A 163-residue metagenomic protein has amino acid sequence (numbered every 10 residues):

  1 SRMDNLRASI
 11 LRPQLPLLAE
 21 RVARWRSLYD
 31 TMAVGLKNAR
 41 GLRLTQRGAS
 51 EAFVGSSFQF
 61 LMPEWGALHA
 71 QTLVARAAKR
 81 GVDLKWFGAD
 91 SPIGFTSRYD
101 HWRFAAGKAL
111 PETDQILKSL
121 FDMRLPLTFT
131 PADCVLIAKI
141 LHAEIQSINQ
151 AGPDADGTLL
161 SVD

Functional and structural regions predicted by a protein language model:
S1-R2: Flexible "cap/lid" subdomain of the alpha/beta-hydrolase fold that forms the substrate-access gate
N5-R12, R26-A33, T45-L61: Conserved glycine-rich beta-strand-loop-beta hairpin in the small C-terminal domain of fold type I
L6, W25, F58, A77-A78 (+4 more regions): Generic structural signal for small/hydrophobic residues in well-ordered secondary structure, especially within
A19-T45, L61-P63, T72-R80: Conserved PLP-dependent catalytic core of the aminotransferase class-I/II
T31, L73-L120, G152-S161: Conserved PLP cofactor-binding pocket of PLP-dependent enzymes
G48, G55-G66, P92-K108, L117-A132: Conserved PLP-binding active-site segment of the aspartate aminotransferase-like
I140-I148: C-terminal alpha-helix
